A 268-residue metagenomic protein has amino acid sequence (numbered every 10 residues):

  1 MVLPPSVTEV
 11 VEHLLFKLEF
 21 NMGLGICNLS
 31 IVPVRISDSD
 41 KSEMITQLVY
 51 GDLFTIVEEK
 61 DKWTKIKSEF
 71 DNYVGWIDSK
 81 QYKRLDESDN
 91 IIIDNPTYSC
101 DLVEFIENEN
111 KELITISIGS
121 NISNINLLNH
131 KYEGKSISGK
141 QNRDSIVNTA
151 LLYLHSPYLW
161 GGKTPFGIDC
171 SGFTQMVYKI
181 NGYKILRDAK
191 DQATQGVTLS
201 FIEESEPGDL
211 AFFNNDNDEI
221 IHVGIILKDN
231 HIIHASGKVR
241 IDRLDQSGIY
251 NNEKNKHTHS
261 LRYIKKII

Functional and structural regions predicted by a protein language model:
V2-V10, L14-F16, N21, S68-I106 (+2 more regions): Boundary regions of SH3-family modules and the immediately adjacent low-complexity/disordered segments in eukaryotic
L24-R35, D89-E104, M176-Q192: Short, basic/aromatic beta-hairpin or loop at an interaction surface
I31, K83-L85, L199, L227-I268: Aromatic- and glycine-rich peptidoglycan recognition patches
S37-Y50, N108-I116, F201: SH3/SH3-like (including bacterial SH3b) beta-barrel domains that bind proline-rich motifs or cell-wall ligands
G51, I116-N124, P207-D209: Loop/turn positions that initiate beta-strands
G51, T64-S68: SH3/SH3-like beta-barrel fold
A150, T164-N181: Active-site nucleophilic cysteine motif
Y183-D242, S247: ...with weaker cross-activation on analogous glycine-rich loops/strands in unrelated enzymes
